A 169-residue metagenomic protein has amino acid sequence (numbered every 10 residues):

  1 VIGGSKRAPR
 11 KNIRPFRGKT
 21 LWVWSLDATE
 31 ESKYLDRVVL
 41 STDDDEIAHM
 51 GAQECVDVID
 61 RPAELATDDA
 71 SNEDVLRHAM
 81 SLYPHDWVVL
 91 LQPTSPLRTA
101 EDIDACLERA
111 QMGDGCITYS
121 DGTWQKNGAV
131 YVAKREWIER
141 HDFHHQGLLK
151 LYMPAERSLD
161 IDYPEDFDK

Functional and structural regions predicted by a protein language model:
V1-I2, T42-D43, Q92, Y119-S120: Short beta-strand/turn micro-motifs composed of small residues that flank or help shape donor/cofactor-binding pockets
V1-P9: N-terminal nucleotide-binding beta1-loop-alpha1 segment
A8-E31: Short, well-formed alpha-helical segments that are part of the catalytic scaffolds of diverse glycosyltransferases
R14-G18, L40, L90: Conserved SAM-binding loop
V23-Y83: Conserved N-terminal catalytic core of the sugar/cofactor nucleotidyltransferase
H49, L159, D168: Alpha-helical elements of the RecA-like P-loop NTPase motor core of helicases
D69-D74, H78, W87, Q92-D160 (+1 more regions): Conserved core of the sugar-phosphate nucleotidyltransferase
